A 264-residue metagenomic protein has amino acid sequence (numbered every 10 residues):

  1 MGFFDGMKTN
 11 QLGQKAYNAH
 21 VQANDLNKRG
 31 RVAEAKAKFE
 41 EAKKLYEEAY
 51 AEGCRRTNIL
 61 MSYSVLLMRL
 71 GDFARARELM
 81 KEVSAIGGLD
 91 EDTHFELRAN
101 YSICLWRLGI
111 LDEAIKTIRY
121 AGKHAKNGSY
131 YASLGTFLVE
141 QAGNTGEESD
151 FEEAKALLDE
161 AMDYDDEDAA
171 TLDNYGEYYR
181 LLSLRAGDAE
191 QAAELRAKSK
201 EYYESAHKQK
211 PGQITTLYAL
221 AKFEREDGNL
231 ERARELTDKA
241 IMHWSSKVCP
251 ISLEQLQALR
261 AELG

Functional and structural regions predicted by a protein language model:
N10-E52, L66, N100, G143: Alpha-helical segment of the N-proximal tetratricopeptide repeat
E47, C54, G88, D92 (+4 more regions): Short coil turns that delineate tetratricopeptide repeat
E52, I59, T93, L97 (+4 more regions): TPR alpha-solenoid repeat register
